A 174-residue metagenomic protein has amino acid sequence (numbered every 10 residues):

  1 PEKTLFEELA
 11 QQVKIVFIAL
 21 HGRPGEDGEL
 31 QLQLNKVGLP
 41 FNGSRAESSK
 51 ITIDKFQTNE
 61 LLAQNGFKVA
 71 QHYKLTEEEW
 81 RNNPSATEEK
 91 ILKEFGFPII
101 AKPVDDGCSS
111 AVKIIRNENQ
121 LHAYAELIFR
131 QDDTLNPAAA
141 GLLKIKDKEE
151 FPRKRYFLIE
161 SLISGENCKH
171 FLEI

Functional and structural regions predicted by a protein language model:
P1-E47, I51-I53, Q57, Q64 (+1 more regions): ATP-binding N-terminal substructure of ATP-dependent carboxylate-amine bond-forming enzymes
Q11, F67, F95: Structured loop/turn residues at beta-strand edges in well-structured enzyme cores
R23, A46-S49, L75-W80, V104-C108 (+2 more regions): Short acidic/polar capping segments at secondary-structure boundaries
N42, A70, I100, L158-E160: Structural detector of well-ordered beta-strand residues that form the stable sheet scaffold of enzyme domains
E60-A63, E88-I91, E118-N119: Short, hinge-like loop/turn segments at secondary-structure boundaries
A70-K74, P98-L127, H170: Glycine-rich phosphate-binding loop of ATP-grasp-fold ATP-dependent ligases
I91-I99: Acidic/histidine-enriched active-site and ligand-binding environments that engage anionic O-linkages
N119-I174: Phosphate-binding site of ATP-dependent enzymes
